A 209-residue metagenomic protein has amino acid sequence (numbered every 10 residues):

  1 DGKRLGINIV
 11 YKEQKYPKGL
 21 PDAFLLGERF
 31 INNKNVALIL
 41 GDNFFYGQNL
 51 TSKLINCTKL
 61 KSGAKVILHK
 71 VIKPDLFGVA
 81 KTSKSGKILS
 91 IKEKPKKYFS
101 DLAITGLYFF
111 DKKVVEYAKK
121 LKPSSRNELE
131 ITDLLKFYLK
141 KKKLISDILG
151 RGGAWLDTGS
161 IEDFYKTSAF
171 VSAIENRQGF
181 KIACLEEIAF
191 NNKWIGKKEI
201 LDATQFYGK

Functional and structural regions predicted by a protein language model:
D1-L40, F45-S52, S160, I200-F206: Conserved N-terminal catalytic core of the sugar/cofactor nucleotidyltransferase
K12-Q14, I67, D147-L149: Conserved beta-strand termini and adjacent loop/short-helix elements that scaffold enzyme active sites in alpha/beta
P17-L20, K73-P74, K97, A154-W155: A short acidic, often aromatic-flanked loop/helix-cap motif at beta-alpha or helix-coil junctions that lines enzyme
A37, I55-T58, K87-E187, W194 (+1 more regions): Catalytic-core segments of class I nucleotidyltransferases/pyrophosphorylases that form NMP-activated intermediates
L38-G41, I67-K70, G150: Short beta-strand segments
G47-D75: Conserved donor-nucleotide/metal-binding helix-loop-beta segment in metal-dependent transferases, i.e., the alpha-helix
A80-T82: A structural signal for short hydrophobic beta-strand segments in well-ordered beta-sheet cores
